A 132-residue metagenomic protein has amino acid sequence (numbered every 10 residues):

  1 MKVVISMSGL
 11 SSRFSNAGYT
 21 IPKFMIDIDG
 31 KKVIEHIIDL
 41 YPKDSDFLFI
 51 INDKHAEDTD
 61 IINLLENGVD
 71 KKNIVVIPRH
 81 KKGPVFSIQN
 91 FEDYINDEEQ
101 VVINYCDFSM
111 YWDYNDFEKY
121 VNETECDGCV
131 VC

Functional and structural regions predicted by a protein language model:
K2-I5, R13-S15, Y19, D27 (+3 more regions): Conserved N-terminal catalytic core of the sugar/cofactor nucleotidyltransferase
S8: The conserved beta1-alpha1 loop
M25, I74, G128-V130: Conserved beta-strand scaffold positions in the cores of enzyme catalytic domains, especially in NTP/NDP-utilizing
C106-F108, V131-C132: Histidine- and/or cysteine-centered catalytic micro-motif in compact active-site loops
D113-C132: Conserved donor-nucleotide/metal-binding helix-loop-beta segment in metal-dependent transferases, i.e., the alpha-helix
